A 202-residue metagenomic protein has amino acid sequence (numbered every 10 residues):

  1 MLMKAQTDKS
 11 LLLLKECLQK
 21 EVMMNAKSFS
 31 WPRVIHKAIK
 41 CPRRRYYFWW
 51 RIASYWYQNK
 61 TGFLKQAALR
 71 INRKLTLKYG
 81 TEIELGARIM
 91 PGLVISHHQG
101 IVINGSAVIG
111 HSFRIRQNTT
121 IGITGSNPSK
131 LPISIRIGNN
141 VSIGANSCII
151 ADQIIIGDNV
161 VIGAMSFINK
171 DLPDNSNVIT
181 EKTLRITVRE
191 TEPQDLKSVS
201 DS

Functional and structural regions predicted by a protein language model:
M1-Y79, E190-S202: Terminal amphipathic alpha-helical/low-complexity segments used for targeting or macromolecular assembly
Y79, L85, M90-P91, S96-G105 (+11 more regions): Left-handed beta-helix
N127-K130: Right-handed parallel beta-helix
